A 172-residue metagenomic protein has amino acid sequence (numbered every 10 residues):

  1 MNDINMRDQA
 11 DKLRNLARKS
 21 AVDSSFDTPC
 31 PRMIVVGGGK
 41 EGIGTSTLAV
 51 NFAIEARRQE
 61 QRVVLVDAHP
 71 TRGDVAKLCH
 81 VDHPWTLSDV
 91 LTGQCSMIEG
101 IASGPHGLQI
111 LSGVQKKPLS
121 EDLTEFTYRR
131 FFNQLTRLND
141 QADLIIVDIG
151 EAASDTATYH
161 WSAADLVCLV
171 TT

Functional and structural regions predicted by a protein language model:
M1-G39, S96: Extreme N-terminal, non-catalytic leader segments that precede Walker-type/kinase nucleotide-binding cores
A17-S20, L91-Q94, T127-R129, V147-E151: Short gly/ser/thr-rich secondary-structure transition/capping motifs
F26-T71, V75: Walker A/P-loop phosphate-binding motif and the immediately C-terminal alpha-helix
P29-C30, Q59, G104-P105, D140-A142 (+1 more regions): Short loop/turn elements that form and flank the Walker-type P-loop nucleotide-binding site in RecA-like NTPase cores
G38, L65-D140: P-loop/Walker-type NTP enzyme "switch/lid" segment
I43, K117-L119, A153: Short acidic, S/G/P-rich loop/turn micro-motifs used as interaction or catalytic elements
R62-V64, L108-I110, I145, V167: Structural motif
R130-N133, R137-T172: Conserved catalytic-core segment of NTP-binding enzymes
